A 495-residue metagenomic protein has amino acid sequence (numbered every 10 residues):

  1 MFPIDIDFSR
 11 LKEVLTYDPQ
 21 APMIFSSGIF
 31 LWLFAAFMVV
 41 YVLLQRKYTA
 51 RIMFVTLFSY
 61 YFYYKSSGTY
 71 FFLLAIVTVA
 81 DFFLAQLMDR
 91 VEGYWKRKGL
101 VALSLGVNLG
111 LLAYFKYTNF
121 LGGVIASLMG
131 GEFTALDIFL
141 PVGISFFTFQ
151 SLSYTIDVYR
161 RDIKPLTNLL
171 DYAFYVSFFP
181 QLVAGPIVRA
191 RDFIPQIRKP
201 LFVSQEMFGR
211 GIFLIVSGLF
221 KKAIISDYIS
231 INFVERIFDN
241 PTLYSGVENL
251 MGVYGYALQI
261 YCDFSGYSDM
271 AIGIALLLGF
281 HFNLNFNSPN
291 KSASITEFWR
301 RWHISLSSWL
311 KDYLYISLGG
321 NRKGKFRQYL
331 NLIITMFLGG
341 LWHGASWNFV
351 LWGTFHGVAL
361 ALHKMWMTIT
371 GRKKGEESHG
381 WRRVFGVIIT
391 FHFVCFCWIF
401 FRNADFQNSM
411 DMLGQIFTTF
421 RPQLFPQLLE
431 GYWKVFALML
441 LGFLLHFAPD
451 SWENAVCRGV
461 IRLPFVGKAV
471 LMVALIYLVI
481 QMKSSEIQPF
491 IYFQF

Functional and structural regions predicted by a protein language model:
F2-Q494: Membrane-embedded transmembrane alpha-helical bundles that form the catalytic cores of multi-pass lipid-modifying
